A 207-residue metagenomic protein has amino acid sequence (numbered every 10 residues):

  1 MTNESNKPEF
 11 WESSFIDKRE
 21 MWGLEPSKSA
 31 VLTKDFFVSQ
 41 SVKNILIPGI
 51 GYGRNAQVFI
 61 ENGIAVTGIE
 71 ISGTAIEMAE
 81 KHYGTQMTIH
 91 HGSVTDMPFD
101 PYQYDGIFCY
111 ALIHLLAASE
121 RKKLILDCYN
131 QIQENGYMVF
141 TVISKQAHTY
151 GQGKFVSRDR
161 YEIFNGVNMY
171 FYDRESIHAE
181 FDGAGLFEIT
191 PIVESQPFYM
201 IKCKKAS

Functional and structural regions predicted by a protein language model:
M1-I47, G51-F99, L116, E120-K123 (+1 more regions): Class I (Rossmann-like) S-adenosyl-L-methionine-dependent methyltransferase catalytic domain, capturing the SAM-binding
F108: A conserved beta-strand element that flanks and buttresses the S-adenosyl-L-methionine
A111-L115: Short catalytic micro-motifs in class I SAM-dependent methyltransferases
K122-E134: A short glycine-rich, Lys/Arg-flanked "PGG" loop and its adjoining helix->strand segment in the class I
